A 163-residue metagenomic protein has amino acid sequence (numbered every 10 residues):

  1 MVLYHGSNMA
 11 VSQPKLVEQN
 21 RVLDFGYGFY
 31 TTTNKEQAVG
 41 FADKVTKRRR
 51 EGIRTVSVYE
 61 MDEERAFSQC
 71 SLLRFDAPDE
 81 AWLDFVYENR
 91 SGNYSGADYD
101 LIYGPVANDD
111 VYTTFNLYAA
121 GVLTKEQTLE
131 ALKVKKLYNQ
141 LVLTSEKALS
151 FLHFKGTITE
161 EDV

Functional and structural regions predicted by a protein language model:
M1-D24: Short aromatic-glycine-(Arg/Gly/Cys) micro-motifs in beta-strand/loop hairpins
L3-H5, Y30-T31, V58-E60: Short, conserved beta-strand segments within well-ordered enzyme catalytic domains that often line or immediately flank
V11, A38, A66: Short, acidic Gly/Pro/Ser/Thr-rich loop/turn segments
N20-K44: Extended catalytic/binding region for NAD+/ADP-ribose chemistry, centered on the ART fold
L23-D24, K44-V163: Conserved NAD+-utilizing ADP-ribose enzyme module
